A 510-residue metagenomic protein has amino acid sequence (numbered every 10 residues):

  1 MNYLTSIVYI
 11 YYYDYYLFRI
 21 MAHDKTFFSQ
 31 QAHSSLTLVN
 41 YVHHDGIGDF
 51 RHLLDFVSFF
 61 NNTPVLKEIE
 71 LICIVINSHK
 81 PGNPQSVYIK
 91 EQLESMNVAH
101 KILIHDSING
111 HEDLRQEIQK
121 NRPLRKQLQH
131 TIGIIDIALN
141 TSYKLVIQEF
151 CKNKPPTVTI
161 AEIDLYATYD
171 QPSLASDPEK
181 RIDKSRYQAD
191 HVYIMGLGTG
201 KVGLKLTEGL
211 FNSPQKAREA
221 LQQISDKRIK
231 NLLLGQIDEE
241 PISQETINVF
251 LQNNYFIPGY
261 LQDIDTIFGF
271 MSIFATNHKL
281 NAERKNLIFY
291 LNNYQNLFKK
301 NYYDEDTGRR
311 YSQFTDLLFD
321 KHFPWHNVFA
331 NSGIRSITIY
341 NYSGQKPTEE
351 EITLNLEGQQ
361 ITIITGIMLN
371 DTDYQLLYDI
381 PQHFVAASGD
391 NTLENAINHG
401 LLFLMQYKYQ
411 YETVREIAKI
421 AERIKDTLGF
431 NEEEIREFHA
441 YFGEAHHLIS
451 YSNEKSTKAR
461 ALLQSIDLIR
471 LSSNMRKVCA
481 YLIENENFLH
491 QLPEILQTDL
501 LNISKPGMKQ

Functional and structural regions predicted by a protein language model:
M1-T26, I503-Q510: Non-Sec secretion/translocation targeting segments of pathogen effectors
F18-K101: N-terminal pre-catalytic "stem/leader" segment of glycosyltransferase-like enzymes
G48-F59, L232-E350: Conserved catalytic-core segment of nucleotide-activated headgroup transferases in glycan assembly
L93-N97, K101-R181: Extended catalytic core of nucleotide-activated donor transferases of GT-like folds
I118-N121, S332-H399: Donor nucleotide-activated moiety binding/catalytic core segment of transferases that use nucleotide-activated donors
I132-I147, M368-K419: A donor-sugar binding/catalytic signature common to diverse glycosyltransferases and related nucleotide-sugar
K152-E245: Active-site-proximal region of nucleotide-activated glycan assembly enzymes, centered on histidine/acidic-rich loops
P214-L221, D226, T246-F250, G429-Q510: C-terminal amphipathic helix plus adjacent low-complexity, charged tail appended to glycosyltransferase catalytic
